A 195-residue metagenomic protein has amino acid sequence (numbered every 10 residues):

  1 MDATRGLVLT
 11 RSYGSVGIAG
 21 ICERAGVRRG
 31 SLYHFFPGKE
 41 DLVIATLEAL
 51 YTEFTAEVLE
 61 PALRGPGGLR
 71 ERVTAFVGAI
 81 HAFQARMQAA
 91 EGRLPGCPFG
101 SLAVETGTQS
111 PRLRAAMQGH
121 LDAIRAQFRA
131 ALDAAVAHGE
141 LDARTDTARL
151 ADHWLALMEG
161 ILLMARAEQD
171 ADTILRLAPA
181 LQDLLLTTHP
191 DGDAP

Functional and structural regions predicted by a protein language model:
M1, L47-Y51, R114-R125, A151: Amphipathic, non-transmembrane alpha-helical scaffold segments
A3-A49: Helix-turn-helix
A3-T10, E57, P61, L157-M164: Solvent-exposed, amphipathic alpha-helical segments
P37-D41, A45, L63-G67, V104-P111 (+2 more regions): Residues in soluble alpha-helical coiled-coils and helical-bundle/repeat scaffolds
A45, L59-P95, T147-W154: Hydrophobic alpha-helical connector segments
A75-R86, D122-A126, A130-H138, R144 (+4 more regions): C-terminal peripheral helix-coil segments that are non-catalytic and often amphipathic
M87-R112: Amphipathic alpha-helical segments used for helix-helix packing
